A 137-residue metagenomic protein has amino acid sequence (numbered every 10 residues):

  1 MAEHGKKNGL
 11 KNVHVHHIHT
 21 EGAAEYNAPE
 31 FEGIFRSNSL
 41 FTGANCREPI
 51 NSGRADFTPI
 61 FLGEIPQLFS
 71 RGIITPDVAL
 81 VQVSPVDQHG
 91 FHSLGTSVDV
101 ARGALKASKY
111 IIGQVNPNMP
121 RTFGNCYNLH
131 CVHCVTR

Functional and structural regions predicted by a protein language model:
M1-R137: Conserved alpha/beta enzyme-core scaffold
